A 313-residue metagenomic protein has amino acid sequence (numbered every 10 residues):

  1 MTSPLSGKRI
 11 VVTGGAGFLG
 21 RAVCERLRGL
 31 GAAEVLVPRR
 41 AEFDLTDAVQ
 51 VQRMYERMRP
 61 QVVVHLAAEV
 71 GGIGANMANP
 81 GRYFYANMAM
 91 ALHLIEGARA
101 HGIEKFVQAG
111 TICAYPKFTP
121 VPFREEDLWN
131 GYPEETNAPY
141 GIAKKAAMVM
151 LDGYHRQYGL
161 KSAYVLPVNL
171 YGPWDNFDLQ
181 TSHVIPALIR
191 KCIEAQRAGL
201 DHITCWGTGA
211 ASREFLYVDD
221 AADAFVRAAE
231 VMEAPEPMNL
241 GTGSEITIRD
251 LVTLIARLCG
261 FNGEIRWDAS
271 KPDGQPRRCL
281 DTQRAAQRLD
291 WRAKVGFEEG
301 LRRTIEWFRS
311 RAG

Functional and structural regions predicted by a protein language model:
M1-E69: N-terminal Rossmann/SDR dinucleotide-binding element
F18, C24-L30, E194-G313: C-terminal substrate-binding subdomain of Rossmann-fold SDR/epimerase-dehydratase oxidoreductases
T46, I112-Y115, L170-G172, V184-I185 (+1 more regions): Conserved sequence/active-site signature of Rossmann-fold short-chain dehydrogenase/reductase
A48-M88, G97-A100: NAD(P)H-binding glycine-rich loop region in Rossmannoid oxidoreductase-like domains and their noncatalytic homologs
M90, L94, A98, M150-L151 (+2 more regions): Hydrophobic positions on the long internal alpha-helix of Rossmann-like NAD(P)-dependent oxidoreductase domains
L92-N137: Conserved Rossmann-fold NAD(P)-dependent oxidoreductase catalytic core, especially the SDR/UDP-sugar
K105, G110-T111, M148-P173, P186-L188 (+1 more regions): Conserved beta-loop-beta element that borders a ligand/cofactor-binding pocket
P139, A143-A146: Active-site helix of classical SDR
